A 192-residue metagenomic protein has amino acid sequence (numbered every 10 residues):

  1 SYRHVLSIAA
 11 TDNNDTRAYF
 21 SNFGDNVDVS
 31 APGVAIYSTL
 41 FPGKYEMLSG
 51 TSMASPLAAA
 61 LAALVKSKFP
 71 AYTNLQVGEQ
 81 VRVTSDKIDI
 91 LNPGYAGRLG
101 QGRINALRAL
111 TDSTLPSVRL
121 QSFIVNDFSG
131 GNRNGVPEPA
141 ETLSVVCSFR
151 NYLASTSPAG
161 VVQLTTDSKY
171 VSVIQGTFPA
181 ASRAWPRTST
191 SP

Functional and structural regions predicted by a protein language model:
H4-S7, T16-S21, V27, Y37 (+2 more regions): C-terminal subdomain of the subtilisin-like protease fold in secreted/lumenal serine endopeptidases
S7-M53: Catalytic-core environment of secreted peptidases
M53-Y72: Short, small-residue alpha-helix embedded
R133-P137, R150-Y152, A181-R183: Outer-membrane beta-barrel proteins
P139-V146, P158, S189-P192: Short, solvent-exposed loop/turn segments enriched in Ser/Thr/Gly
V146-F178: Short acidic, flexible loop segments centered on an aromatic residue
Y170-P192: Intrinsically disordered, low-complexity Pro/Gly/Ser/Thr-rich segments with frequent PxxP/GP/PP motifs and embedded
